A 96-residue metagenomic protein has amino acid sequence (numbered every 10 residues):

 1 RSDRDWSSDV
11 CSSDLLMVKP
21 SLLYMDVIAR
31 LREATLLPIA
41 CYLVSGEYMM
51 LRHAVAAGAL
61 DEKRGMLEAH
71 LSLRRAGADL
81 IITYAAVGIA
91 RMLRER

Functional and structural regions predicted by a protein language model:
R1-C11: Single conserved hydrophobic/aromatic residue that forms the stacking wall/gate of nucleotide- or nucleobase-binding
R1-S2, R30, L71: Short, flexible, glycine/charge-rich loop motifs used to bind or transfer phosphoryl groups or to couple energy/partner
S13, L23-D26, S45-R52: Active-site pocket-lining segment
S13-L22, I81-A85: Catalytic beta/alpha-barrel core
P20-C41, V87-R96: Active-site-adjacent beta->alpha loops and helix N-cap segments on the catalytic face of soluble alpha/beta enzymes
E33-A76, E95: Active-site-adjacent loop and "lid" segments of alpha/beta metabolic enzymes
